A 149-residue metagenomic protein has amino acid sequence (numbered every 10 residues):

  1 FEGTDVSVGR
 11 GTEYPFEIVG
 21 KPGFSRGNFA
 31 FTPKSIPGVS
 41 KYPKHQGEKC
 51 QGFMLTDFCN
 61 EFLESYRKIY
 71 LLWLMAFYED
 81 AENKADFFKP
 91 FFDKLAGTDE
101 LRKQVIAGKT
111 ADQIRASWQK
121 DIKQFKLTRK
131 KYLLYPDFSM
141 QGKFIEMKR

Functional and structural regions predicted by a protein language model:
F1-T12, V19: Accessory alpha-helical/coil subdomains and C-terminal extensions that flank or cap enzyme catalytic cores
E2, A96, L133-P136: Generic, ordered loop/turn and secondary-structure boundary motif
Y14-Q119, K123: Conserved functional hotspot residues or short segments at active or partner-binding sites across diverse domains
I106-R149: C-terminal regions of mature proteins
